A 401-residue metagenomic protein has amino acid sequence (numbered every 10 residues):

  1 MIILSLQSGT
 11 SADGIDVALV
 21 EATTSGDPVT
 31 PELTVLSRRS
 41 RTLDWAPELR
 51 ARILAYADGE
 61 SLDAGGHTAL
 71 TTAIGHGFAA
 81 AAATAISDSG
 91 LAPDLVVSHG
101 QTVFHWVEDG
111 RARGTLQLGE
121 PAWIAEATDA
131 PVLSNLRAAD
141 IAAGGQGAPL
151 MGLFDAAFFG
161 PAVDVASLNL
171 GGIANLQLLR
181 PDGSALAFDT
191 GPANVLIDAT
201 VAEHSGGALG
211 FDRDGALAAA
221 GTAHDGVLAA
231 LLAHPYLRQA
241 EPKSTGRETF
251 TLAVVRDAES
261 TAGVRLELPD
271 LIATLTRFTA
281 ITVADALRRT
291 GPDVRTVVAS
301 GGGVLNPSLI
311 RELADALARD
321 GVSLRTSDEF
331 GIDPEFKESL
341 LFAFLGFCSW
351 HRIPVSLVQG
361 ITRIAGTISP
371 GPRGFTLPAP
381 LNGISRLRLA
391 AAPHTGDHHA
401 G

Functional and structural regions predicted by a protein language model:
M1-L36, V165-P181: Gly/Thr-rich phosphate-binding beta-strand-loop-beta motif of the actin/hexokinase/Hsp70
I2, V107-T115, A122, E126 (+1 more regions): Phosphate-binding/catalytic loop of phosphoryl-transfer enzymes
G14-V20, D27-V35, R41-L43, L186-A280 (+4 more regions): Conserved ATP-utilizing enzyme core subdomain
P31-T72: Conserved non-catalytic scaffold segment of RNase H-like nuclease domains
E60-G119: Short beta-strand-loop/turn "lid" adjacent to the catalytic site in phosphate-handling enzymes
G77-A85, L268-D293: Phosphate/ATP-binding catalytic cores across multiple sugar-kinase/actin-like superfamilies, primarily ASKHA
V294-A316: Glycine-rich phosphate-binding loops at beta-strand->alpha-helix junctions
L317-L341: Conserved phosphate-binding/catalytic loops in two-lobed NTP-binding clefts
